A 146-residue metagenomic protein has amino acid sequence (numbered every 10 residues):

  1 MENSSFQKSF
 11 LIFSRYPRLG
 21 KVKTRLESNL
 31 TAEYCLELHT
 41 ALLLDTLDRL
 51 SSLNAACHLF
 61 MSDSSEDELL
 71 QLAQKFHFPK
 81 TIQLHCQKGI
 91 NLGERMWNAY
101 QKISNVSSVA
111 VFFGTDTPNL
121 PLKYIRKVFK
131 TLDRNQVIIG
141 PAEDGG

Functional and structural regions predicted by a protein language model:
M1-R25: N-terminal nucleotide-binding beta1-loop-alpha1 segment
F13-R18, S62-E66, E143-G145: Short glycine-enriched loops at secondary-structure junctions
R25-E33: Short glycine-enriched, charge-decorated loop/helix-capping segments at active-site entrances that position
E37-A55: A short, N-terminal amphipathic alpha-helix
S51-I82: Acidic donor-binding segment of Leloir-type glycosyltransferases
L70-V109: Short phosphate-binding loop-to-helix
F113-T115: Active-site acidic Asp-centered loop
P118-G145: Conserved donor-nucleotide/metal-binding helix-loop-beta segment in metal-dependent transferases, i.e., the alpha-helix
